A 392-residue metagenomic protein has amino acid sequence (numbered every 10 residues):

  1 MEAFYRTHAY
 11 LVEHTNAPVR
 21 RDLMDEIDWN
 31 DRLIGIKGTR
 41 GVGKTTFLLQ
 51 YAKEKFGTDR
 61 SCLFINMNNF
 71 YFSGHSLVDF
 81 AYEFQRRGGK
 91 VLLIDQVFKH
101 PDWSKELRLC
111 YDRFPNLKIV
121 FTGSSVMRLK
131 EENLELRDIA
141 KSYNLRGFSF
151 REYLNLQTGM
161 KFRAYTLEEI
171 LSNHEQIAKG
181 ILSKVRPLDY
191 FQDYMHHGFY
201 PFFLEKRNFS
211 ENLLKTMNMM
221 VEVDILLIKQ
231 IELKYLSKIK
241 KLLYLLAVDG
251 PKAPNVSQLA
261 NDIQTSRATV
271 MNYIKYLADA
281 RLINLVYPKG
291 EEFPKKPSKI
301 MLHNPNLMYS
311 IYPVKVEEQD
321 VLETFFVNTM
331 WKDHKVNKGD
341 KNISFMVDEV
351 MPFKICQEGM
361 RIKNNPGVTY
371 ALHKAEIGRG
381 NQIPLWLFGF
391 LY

Functional and structural regions predicted by a protein language model:
M1-H14, G41, K53-E54, M67 (+2 more regions): A cross-kingdom feature that marks ATP-driven nucleic-acid transaction machinery
E2, T7-A9, S124, K130-S237 (+1 more regions): Interdomain motor-coupling "hinge/lid" segment immediately C-terminal to the ATP-binding subdomain of NTP-driven enzymes
Y10-W29: Pre-Walker A adenine-sensing motif
I36: Hydrophobic anchor at the beta1->P-loop junction of P-loop NTPases
K44-T45: Conserved lysine of the Walker
D59-V91: Short glycine-rich substrate-engagement loop in P-loop NTPases that contacts/grips substrate
L93, K118-S124, N144: Structural recognition of the conserved hydrophobic beta-strand(s) that form the central parallel beta-sheet of P-loop
F202-G339: Accessory nucleic acid-recognition modules appended to NTPase machines
